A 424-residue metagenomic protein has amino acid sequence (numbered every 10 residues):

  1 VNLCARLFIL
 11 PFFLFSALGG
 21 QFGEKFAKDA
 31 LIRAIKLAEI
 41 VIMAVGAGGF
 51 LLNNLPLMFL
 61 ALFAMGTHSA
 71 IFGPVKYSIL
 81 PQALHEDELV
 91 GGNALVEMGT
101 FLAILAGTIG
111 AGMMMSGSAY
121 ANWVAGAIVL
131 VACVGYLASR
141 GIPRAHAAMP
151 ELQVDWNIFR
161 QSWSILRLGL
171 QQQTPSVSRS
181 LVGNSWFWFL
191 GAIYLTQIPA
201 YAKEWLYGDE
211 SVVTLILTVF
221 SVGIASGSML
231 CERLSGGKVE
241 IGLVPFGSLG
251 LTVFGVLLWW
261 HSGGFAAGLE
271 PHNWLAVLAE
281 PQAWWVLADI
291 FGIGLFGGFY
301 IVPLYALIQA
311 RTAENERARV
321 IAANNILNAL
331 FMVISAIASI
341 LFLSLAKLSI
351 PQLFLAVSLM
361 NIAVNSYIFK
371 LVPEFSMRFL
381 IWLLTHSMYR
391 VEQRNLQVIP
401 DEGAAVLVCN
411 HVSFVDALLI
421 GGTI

Functional and structural regions predicted by a protein language model:
V1, T196-V212: Short amphipathic helix-loop junctions that connect adjacent transmembrane helices in Major Facilitator Superfamily/SLC
A5-I42, L57-S116, A132, A138 (+6 more regions): Substrate-agnostic recognition of the 12-TM MFS/MFS-like secondary transporter fold
L37-N53, L249-A279: C-terminal ends and interior cores of transmembrane alpha-helices in multi-pass membrane transporters/permeases
V45-L52, F101-I128, E204-W205, R233 (+1 more regions): Transmembrane alpha-helix termini and helix-breaking/packing motifs in multi-pass membrane transporters
K76-S78, Q82-A83, A125-D155, S176 (+2 more regions): Helix-loop junctions on the cytosolic side of multi-pass membrane transporters, especially the intracellular loop
M113-A132, D209-T214, E240-G242, W274-W284 (+1 more regions): A membrane-interface helix-boundary motif in multi-pass transporters
R144-G183, W205, P271-A279: Juxtamembrane intracellular "pre-TM" segments in multi-pass secondary transporters
M377, D401-I424: Catalytic core of membrane glycerolipid acyltransferases/transacylases, capturing the structured, soluble-facing
